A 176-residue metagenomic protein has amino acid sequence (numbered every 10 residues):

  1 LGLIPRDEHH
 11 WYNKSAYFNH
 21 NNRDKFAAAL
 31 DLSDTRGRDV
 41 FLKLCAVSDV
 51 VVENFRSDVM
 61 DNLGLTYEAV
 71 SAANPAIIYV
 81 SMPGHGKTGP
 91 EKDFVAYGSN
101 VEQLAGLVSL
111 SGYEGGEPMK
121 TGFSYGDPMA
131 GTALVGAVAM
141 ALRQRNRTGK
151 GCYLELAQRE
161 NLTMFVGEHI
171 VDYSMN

Functional and structural regions predicted by a protein language model:
L1-R147, Y173: N-terminal helix-loop segment corresponding to the beta1-alpha1 unit of nucleotide/adenylate-binding folds
A141-N176: Substrate-binding/catalytic subdomain of NAD(P)-dependent oxidoreductase enzymes
